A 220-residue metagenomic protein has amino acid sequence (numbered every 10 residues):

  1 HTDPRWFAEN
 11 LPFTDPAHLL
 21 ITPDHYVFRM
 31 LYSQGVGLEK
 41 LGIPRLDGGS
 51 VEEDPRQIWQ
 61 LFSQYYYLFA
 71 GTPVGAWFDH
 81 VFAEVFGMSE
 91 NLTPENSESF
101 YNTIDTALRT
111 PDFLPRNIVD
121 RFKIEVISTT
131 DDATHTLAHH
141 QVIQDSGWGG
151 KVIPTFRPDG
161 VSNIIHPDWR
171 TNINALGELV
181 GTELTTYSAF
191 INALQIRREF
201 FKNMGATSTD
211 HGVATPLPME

Functional and structural regions predicted by a protein language model:
T2-E220: Metal-cofactor-binding active-site regions of metalloenzymes
